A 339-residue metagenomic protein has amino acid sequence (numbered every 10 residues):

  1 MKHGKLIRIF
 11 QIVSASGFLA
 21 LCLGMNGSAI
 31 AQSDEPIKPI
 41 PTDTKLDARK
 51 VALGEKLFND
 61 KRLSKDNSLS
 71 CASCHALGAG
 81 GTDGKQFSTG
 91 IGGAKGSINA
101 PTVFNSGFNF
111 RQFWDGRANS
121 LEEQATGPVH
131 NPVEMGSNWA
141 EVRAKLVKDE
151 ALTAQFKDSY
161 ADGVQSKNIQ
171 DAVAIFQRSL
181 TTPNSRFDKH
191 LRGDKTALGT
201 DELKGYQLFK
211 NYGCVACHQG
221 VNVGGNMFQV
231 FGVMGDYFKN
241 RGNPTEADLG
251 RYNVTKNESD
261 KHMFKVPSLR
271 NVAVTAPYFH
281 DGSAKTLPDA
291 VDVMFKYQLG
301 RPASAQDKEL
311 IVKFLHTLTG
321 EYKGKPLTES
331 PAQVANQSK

Functional and structural regions predicted by a protein language model:
H3-L6, Q11, G24-K339: Periplasmic c-type cytochrome electron-transfer domains
S16-F18, A29: Cleavable N-terminal signal peptides
F18-G24: Short intrinsically disordered, low-complexity segments
